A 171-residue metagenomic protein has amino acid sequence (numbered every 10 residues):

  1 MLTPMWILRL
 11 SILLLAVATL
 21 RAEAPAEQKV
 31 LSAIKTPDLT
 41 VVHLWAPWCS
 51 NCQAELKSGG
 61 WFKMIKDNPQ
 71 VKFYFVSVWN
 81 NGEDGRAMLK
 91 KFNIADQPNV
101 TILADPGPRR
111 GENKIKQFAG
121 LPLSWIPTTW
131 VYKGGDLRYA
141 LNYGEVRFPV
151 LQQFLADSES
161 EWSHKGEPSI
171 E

Functional and structural regions predicted by a protein language model:
P4-L13: Sec-dependent signal peptide recognition, specifically the positively charged N-region followed immediately by
L13-A22: Hydrophobic h-region of N-terminal signal peptides that target proteins for export in Gram-negative bacteria
E23, F154-E171: Non-globular targeting/processing and membrane-anchoring segments
E23-T40, K63: A short beta-strand-turn-helix
I34-Q53: Short active-site neighborhood of thiol/selenol oxidoreductases, capturing the structured segment around
T36-V41, P69-K72, D96-N99, I126 (+1 more regions): Loop/turn elements at helix/coil->beta-strand transitions in domains of secreted/extracellular proteins
A54-I94, P108-K114: Structural microenvironment flanking redox-active thiols in thiol-disulfide oxidoreductases
G107-Q153: Thiol/disulfide oxidoreductase modules built on the thioredoxin-like
